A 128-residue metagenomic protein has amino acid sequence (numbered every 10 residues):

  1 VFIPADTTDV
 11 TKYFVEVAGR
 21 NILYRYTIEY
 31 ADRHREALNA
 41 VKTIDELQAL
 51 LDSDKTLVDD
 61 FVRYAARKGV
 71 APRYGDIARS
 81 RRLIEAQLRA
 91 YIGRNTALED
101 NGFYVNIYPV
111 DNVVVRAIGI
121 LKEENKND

Functional and structural regions predicted by a protein language model:
V1-D128: Conserved functional hotspot residues or short segments at active or partner-binding sites across diverse domains
